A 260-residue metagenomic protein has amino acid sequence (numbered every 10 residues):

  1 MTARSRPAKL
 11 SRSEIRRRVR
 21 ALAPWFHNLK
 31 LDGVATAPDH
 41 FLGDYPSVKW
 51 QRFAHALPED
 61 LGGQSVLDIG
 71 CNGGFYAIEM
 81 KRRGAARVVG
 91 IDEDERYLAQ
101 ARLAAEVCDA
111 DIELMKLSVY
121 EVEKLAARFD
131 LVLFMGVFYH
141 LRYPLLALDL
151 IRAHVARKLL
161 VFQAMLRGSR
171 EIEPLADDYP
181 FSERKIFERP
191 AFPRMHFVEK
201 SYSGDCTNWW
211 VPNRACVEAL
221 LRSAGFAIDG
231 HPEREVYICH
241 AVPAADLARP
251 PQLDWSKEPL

Functional and structural regions predicted by a protein language model:
M1-R128, M135, D178, R184-K185 (+2 more regions): Conserved N-terminal segment of class I S-adenosyl-L-methionine
Y120-K124, F129, L133-F134, F138 (+1 more regions): S-adenosyl-L-methionine-dependent methyltransferase catalytic module, highlighting the catalytic core
